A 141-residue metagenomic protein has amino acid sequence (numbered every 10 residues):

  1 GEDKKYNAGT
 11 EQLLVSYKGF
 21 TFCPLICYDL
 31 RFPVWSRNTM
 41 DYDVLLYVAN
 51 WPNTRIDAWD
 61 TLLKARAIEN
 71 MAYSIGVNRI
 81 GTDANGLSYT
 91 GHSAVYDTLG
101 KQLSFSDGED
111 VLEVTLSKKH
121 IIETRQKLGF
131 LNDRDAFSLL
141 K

Functional and structural regions predicted by a protein language model:
G1-M40, T54-T61, E123-L131, L140: Active-site catalytic loop in hydrolytic enzyme cores
R31-L112: CN hydrolase (nitrilase-like) catalytic-core segments centered on the catalytic cysteine and neighboring Lys/Glu
Y89-K141: Long hydrophobic alpha-helical segments typical of transmembrane helices together with their membrane-interfacial
